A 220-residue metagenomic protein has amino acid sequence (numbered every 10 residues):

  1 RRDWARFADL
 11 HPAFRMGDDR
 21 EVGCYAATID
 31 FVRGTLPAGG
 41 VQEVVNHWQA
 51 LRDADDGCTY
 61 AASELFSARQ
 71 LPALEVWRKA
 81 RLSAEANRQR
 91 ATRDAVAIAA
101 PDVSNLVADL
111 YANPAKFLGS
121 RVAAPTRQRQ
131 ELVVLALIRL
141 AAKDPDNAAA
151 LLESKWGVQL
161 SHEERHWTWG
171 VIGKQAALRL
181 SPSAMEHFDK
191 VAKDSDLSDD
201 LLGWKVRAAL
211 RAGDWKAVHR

Functional and structural regions predicted by a protein language model:
R1-R220: Alpha-helical solenoid repeat scaffolds
